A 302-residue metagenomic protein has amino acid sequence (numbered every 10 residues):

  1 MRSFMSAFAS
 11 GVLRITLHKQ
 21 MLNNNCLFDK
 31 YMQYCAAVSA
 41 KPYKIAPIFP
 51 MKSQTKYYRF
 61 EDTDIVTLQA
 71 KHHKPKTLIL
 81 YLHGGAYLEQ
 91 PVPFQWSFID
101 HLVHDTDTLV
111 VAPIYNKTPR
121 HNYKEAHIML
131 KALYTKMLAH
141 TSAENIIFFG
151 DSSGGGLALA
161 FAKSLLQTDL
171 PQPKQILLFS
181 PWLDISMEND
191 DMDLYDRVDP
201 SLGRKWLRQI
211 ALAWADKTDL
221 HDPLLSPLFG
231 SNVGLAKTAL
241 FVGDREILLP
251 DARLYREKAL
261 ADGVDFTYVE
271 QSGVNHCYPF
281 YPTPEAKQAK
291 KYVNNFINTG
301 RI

Functional and structural regions predicted by a protein language model:
M1-K71: A glycine/proline-hinged amphipathic helix-loop "lid/cap" segment that gates access to hydrophobic ligand pockets
R59-V66, A70-I302: Alpha/beta-hydrolase superfamily serine-hydrolase fold, recognizing
